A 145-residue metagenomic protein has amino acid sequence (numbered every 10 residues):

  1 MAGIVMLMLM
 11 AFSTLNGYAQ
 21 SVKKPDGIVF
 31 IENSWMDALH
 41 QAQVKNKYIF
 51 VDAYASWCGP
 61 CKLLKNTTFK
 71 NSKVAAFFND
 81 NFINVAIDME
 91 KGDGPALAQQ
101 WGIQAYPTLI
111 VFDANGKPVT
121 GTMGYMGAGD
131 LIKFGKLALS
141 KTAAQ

Functional and structural regions predicted by a protein language model:
M1-S21: Bacterial Sec-dependent N-terminal signal peptides
V29-N33, A53, L64-D93: Thiol-based oxidoreductase modules, predominantly thioredoxin-like and allied folds used for disulfide exchange
F30-K47, F78: A short beta-strand-turn-helix
V44-G59: Short active-site neighborhood of thiol/selenol oxidoreductases, capturing the structured segment around
K45-I49, D80-I83, D113-P118, G129: Loop/turn elements at helix/coil->beta-strand transitions in domains of secreted/extracellular proteins
C58-C61, L109: The canonical Cys-X-X-Cys-His
G92-Y106, I110: Structural alpha/beta surface segment adjacent to cysteine/selenocysteine redox centers across thiol/disulfide enzymes
Q104-A144: Non-catalytic, surface beta->alpha helical segment in thiol-disulfide oxidoreductase systems
